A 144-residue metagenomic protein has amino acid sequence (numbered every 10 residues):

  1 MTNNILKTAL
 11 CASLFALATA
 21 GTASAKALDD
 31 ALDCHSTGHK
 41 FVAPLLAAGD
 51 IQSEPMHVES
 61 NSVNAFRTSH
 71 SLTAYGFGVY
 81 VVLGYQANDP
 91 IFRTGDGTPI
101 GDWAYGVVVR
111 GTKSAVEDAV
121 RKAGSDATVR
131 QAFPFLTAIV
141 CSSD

Functional and structural regions predicted by a protein language model:
M1-L10: Bacterial N-terminal signal peptides that target proteins for export
F15-A23: C-terminal segment of classical bacterial N-terminal signal peptides
A23-Y85, T98: Short helix/turn-capping signatures at newly exposed starts of structured segments
M56-S62, D96-D102, T128-T137: Short, ordered beta-strand-loop transition motifs
R67-A123: Long, charged/polar, surface-exposed segments that mediate recognition or autoinhibition
E117-D144: C-terminal partner/receptor-binding element of secreted or periplasmic proteins
